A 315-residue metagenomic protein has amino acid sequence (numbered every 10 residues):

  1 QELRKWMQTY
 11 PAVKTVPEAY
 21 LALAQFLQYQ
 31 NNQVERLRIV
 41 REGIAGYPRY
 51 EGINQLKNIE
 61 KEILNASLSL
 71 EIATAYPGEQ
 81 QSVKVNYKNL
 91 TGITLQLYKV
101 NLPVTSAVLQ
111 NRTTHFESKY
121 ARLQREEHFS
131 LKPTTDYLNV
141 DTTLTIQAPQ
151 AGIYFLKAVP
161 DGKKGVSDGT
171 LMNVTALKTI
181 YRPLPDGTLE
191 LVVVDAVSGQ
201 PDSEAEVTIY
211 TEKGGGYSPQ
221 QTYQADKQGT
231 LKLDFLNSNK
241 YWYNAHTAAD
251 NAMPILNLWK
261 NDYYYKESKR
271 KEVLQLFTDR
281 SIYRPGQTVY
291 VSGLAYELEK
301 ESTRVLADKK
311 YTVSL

Functional and structural regions predicted by a protein language model:
Q1-L315: N-terminal, cleavable Sec-dependent signal peptides of secreted/periplasmic/extracellular proteins
